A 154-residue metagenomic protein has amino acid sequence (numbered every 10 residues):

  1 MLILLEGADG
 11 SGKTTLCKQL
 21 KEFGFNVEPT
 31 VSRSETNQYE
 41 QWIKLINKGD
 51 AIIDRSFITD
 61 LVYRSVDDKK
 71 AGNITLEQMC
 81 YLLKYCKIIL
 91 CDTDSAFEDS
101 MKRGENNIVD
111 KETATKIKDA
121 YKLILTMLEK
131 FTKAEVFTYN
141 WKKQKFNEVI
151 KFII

Functional and structural regions predicted by a protein language model:
L2: Walker A (P-loop) ATP-phosphate-binding motif of ABC ATPase nucleotide-binding domains
L5: Hydrophobic anchor at the beta1->P-loop junction of P-loop NTPases
A8-S11, S56-T59, D94-F97, K142-Q144: Short, solvent-exposed loop/turn segments at secondary-structure junctions
A8-S11, T15-I52, T59-D67: Conserved substrate/cofactor phosphate-moiety recognition/catalytic segment in nucleotide-dependent phosphotransferases
K44-D50, Y81-K84, T132: Flexible, charged surface loops at secondary-structure boundaries
A51-D54, C91: Structural recognition of the conserved hydrophobic beta-strand(s) that form the central parallel beta-sheet of P-loop
D67-L128: A glycine- and Lys/Arg-enriched "phosphate-lid" helix/loop adjacent to the NTP-binding pocket of small-molecule kinases
C91-T93, I108-E112, K130-V149: Phosphate-binding beta-loop-alpha motif at adenosine-nucleotide cofactor sites
